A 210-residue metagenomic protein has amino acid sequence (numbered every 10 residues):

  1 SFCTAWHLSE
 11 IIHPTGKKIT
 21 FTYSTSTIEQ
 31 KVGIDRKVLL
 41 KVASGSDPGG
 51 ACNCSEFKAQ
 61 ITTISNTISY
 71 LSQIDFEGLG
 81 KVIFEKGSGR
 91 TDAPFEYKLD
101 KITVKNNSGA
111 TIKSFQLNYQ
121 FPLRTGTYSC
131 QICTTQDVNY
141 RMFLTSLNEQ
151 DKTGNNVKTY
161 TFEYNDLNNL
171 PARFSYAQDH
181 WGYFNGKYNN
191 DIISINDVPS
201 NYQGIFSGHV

Functional and structural regions predicted by a protein language model:
S1-V210: Conserved catalytic cores of ATP-dependent inositol ring kinases
